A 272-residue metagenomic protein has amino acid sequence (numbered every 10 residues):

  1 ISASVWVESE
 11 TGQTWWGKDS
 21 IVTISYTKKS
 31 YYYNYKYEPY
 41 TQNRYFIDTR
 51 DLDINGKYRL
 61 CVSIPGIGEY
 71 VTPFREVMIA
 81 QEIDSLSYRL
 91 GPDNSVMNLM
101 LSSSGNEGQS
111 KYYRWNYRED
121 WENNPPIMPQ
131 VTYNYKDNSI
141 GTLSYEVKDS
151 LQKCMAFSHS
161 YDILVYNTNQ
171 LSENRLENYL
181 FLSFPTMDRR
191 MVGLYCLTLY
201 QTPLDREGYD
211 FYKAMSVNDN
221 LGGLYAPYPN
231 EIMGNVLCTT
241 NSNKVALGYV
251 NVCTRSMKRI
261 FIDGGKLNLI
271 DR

Functional and structural regions predicted by a protein language model:
I1-R272: A sequence/structural signal for flexible, mid-protein segments enriched in small/helix-disrupting residues
